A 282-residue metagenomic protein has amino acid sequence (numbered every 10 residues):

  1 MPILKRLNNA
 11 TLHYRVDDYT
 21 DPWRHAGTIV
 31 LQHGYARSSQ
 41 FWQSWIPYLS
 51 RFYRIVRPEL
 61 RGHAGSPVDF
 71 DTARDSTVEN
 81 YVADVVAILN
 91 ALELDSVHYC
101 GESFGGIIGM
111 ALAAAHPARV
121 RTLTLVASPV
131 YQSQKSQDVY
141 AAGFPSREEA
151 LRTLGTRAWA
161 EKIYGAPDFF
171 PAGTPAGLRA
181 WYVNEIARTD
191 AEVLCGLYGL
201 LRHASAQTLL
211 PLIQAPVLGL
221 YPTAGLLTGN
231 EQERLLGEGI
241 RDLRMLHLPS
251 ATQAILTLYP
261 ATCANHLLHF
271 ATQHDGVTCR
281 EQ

Functional and structural regions predicted by a protein language model:
L7-Y19: A short loop-to-beta-strand scaffold at the N-terminal edge of the catalytic core in hydrolase folds
R15, D21, P47, V56-F104 (+1 more regions): Active-site loop/oxyanion-hole signature of alpha/beta-hydrolase fold enzymes
H25-G34: Short beta-strand element of the alpha/beta-hydrolase
G34-S44, I55: Serine-hydrolase catalytic-loop signature spanning alpha/beta hydrolases and amidase-signature enzymes
M110, A114, V120-R152: Flexible "cap/lid" loop of the alpha/beta hydrolase fold
Q134-V139, T153-P211: Conserved alpha/beta-hydrolase catalytic His-Asp/Glu region
Q214-A251: Conserved loop-alpha-helix segment in the C-terminal half of the alpha/beta-hydrolase fold that carries the catalytic
L243-Q282: Catalytic active-site module of serine/aspartate enzymes centered on a nucleophile-bearing elbow/loop
